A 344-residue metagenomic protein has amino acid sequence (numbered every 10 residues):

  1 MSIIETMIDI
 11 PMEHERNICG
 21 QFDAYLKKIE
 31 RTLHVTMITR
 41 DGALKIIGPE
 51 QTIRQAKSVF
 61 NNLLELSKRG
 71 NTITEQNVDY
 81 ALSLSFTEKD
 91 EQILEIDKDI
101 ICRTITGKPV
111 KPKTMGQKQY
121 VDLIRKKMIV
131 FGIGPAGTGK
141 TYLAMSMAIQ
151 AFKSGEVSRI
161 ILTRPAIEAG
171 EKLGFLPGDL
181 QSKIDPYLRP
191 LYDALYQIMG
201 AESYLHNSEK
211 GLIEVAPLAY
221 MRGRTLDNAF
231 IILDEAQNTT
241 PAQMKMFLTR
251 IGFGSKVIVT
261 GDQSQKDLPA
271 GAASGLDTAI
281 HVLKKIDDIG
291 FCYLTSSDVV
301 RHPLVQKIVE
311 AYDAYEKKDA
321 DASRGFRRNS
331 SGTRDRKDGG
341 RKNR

Functional and structural regions predicted by a protein language model:
M1-N17: Short glycine-/aliphatic-rich beta-strand segments at the starts of folded cytosolic domains
E13-R31: Short amphipathic alpha-helix segments
I18, Y25, Q55-V59, M244-F247: Hydrophobic side chains in well-ordered alpha-helices
C19-A24, G42, N329-S331: Non-catalytic accessory segments flanking P-loop/AAA+ NTPase cores
R31-I38: A short, structured beta-strand/loop element
I38-D97: Interdomain "pre-motor" coupling segment immediately N-terminal to P-loop NTPase/helicase cores
T87-M115: Conserved loop-to-helix interface motifs that mediate assembly, gating, or partner/ligand docking in ancient ring
I105-Q117, L123-L233, Q237-D335, R341-R344: Conserved helicase motor core of SF1/SF2 NTP-dependent helicases
